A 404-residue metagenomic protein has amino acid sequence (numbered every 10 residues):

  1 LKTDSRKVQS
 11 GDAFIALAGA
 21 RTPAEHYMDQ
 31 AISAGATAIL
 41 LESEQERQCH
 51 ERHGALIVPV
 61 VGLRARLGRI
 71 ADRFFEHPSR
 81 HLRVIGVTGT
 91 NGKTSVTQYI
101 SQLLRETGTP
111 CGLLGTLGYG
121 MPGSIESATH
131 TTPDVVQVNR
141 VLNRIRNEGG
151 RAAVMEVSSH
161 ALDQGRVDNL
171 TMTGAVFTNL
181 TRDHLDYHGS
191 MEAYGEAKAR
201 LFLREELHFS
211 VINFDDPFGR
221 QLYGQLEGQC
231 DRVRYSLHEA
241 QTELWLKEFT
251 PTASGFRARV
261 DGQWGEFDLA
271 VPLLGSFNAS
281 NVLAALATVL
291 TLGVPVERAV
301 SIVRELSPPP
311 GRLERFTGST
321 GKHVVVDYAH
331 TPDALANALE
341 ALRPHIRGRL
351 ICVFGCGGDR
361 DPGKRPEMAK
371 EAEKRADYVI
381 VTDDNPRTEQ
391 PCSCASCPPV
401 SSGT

Functional and structural regions predicted by a protein language model:
L1-R69, P217, W245-E248, L274 (+2 more regions): N-terminal leader/targeting and accessory segments in enzymes
A13, A38, L56, G174 (+2 more regions): Well-ordered beta-strand positions
G19-T22, P308-G311, D333-A336, E340-G403: Active-site beta-alpha connecting loops in nucleotide-dependent enzymes
M28, S101, L142, K198 (+2 more regions): Generic hydrophobic/aromatic pocket-lining and core-packing "Φ" positions
S43-E46, T116-L117, S159, L180 (+3 more regions): Short, ordered loop/turn segments at secondary-structure junctions
Q45-H50, E148, D163, M172-V324 (+2 more regions): Acidic, Mg2+-coordinating active-site environments of NTP-dependent enzymes
L67-F214, F218-D231, L283, H345-I346: Phosphate-binding loop of NTP-binding sites
